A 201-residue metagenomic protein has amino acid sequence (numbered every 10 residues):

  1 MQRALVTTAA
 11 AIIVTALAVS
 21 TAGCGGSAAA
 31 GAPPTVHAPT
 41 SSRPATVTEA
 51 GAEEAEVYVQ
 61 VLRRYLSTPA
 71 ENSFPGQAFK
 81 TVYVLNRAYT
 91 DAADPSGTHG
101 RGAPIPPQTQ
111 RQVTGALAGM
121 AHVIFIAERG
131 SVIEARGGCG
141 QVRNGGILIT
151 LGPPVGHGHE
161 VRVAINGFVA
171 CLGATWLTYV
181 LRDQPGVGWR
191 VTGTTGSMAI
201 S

Functional and structural regions predicted by a protein language model:
R3-T7, G25-T175, G196-S201: Flexible low-complexity loop/turn motifs enriched in small/helix-breaking residues
L5-A16: Sec-dependent signal peptide hydrophobic core
S20-G23: C-terminal motif of bacterial Sec signal peptides marking the signal peptidase cleavage site
W176-I200: Short beta-strand edge/turn micro-motifs at domain boundaries
